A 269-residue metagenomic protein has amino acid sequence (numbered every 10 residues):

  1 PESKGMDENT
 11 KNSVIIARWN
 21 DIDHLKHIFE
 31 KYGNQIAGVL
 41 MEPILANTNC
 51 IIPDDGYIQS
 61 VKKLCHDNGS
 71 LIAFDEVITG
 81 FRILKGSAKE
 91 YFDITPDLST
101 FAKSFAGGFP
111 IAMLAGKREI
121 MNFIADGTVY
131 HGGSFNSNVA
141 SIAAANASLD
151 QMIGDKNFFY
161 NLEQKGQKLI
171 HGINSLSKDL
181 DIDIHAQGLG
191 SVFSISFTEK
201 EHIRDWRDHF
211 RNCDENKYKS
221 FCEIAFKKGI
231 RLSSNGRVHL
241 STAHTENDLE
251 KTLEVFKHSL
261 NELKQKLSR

Functional and structural regions predicted by a protein language model:
P1-R269: Conserved N-terminal phosphate-binding loop of PLP-dependent enzymes in the Aspartate aminotransferase
